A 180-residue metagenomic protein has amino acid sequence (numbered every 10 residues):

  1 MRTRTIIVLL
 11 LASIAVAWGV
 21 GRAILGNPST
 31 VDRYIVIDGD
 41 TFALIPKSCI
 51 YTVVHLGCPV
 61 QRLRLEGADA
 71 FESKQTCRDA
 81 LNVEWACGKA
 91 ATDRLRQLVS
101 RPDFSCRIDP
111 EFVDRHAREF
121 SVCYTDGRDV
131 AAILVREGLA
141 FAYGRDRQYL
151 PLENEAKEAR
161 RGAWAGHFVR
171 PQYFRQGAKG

Functional and structural regions predicted by a protein language model:
R2-G180: Small beta-barrel nucleic-acid-binding modules, primarily SNase/OB-fold domains and secondarily Tudor-like barrels
